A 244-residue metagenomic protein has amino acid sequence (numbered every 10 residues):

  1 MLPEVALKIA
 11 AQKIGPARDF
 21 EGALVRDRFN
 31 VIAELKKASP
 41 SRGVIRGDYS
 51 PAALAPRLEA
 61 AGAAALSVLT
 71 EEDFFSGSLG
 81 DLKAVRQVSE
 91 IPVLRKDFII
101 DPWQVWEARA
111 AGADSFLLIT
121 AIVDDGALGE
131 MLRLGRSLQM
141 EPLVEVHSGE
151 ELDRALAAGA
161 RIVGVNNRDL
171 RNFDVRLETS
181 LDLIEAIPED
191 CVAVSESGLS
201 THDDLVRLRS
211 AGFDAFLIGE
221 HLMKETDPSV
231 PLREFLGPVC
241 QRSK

Functional and structural regions predicted by a protein language model:
M1-D48: An N-cap/entry alpha-helix motif that binds or orients negatively charged groups
N30, L35, R42-L143, G149-R154 (+2 more regions): N-terminal active-site wall of soluble small-molecule enzyme domains
F75, E145, V194, G198 (+1 more regions): Active-site-adjacent beta-strand anchor residues
E90-I91, Q139-M140, D190-C191, F235-G237: Short acidic, glycine/proline-enriched helix-loop-strand junctions
I100-A111, H147-G159, S195, L199-I218 (+1 more regions): Catalytic cores of alpha/beta
A110-A127, V165-F173, A211-L232: Glycine-rich phosphate-binding active-site loops on the catalytic face of alpha/beta enzymes
I162-I218: Catalytic-face loop-and-helix region of soluble metabolic enzyme cores
D182-A186, R209, L222-K244: C-terminal helical cap(s) of enzyme catalytic domains, especially alpha/beta-barrels
